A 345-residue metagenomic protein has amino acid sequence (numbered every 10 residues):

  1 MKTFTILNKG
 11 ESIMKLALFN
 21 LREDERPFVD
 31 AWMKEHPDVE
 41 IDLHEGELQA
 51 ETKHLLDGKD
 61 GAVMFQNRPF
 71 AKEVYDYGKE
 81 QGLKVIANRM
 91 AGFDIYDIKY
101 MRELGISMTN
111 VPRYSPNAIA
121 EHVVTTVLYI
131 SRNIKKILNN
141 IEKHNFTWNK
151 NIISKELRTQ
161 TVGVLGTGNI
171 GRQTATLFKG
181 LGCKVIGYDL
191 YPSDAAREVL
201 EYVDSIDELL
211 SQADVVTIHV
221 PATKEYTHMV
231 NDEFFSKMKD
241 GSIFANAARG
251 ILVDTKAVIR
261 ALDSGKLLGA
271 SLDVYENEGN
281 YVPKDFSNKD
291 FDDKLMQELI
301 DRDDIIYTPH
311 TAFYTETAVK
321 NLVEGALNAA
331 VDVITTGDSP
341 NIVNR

Functional and structural regions predicted by a protein language model:
M1-I13: Short, Lys/Arg-enriched N-terminal segments with co-localized hydrophobic residues within the first ~10-30 amino acids
G10-T109, N231: An N-terminal-biased, well-structured beta-alpha scaffold segment characteristic of Rossmann-like dinucleotide-binding
H54-L55, E208-L209, F234, E298-L299: Structural alpha-helical scaffold elements that stabilize or flank donor/cofactor-binding regions in carbohydrate
Q66-N67, D214, V220-A222, A248-R249 (+1 more regions): Short glycine-/small-residue-rich Rossmann-like dinucleotide-binding loops
L104-T161, Q173-T176: Phosphate-binding beta-alpha-beta segment of Rossmann-like dinucleotide-binding domains, i.e., the NAD(P)
K150-D240: Rossmann-like dinucleotide/phosphate-binding beta-alpha-beta segment
G241, G250-R345: Rossmann-like dinucleotide-binding domain for NAD(H)/NADP(H)
A245: Glycine-rich nucleotide-phosphate-binding loops and adjacent flexible coil segments
